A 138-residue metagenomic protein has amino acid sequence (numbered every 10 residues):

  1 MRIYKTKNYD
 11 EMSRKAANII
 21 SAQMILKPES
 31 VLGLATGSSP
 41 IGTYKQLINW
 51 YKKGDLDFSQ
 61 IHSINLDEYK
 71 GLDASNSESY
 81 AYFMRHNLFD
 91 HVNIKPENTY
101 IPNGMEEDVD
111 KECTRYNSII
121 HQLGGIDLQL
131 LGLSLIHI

Functional and structural regions predicted by a protein language model:
M1-L32, D110: N-terminal glycine-/serine-/threonine-rich phosphate-binding loop
A17-I25, I48, K52, R85-F89 (+1 more regions): Generic structural signal for well-ordered alpha-helical scaffold segments
L26-K52: Glycine-rich N-terminal segment of FAD-binding domains in flavoprotein oxidoreductases, spanning the beta-loop-helix
L34, Q129-L131: Redox-cofactor binding/interface segments in oxidoreductases and associated redox assembly factors
L56-L128: Ligand-binding beta-strand-loop-alpha-helix segment within the catalytic cores of soluble metabolic enzymes
I136-I138: Conserved small/polar residues in nucleotide/adenosyl-binding loops
